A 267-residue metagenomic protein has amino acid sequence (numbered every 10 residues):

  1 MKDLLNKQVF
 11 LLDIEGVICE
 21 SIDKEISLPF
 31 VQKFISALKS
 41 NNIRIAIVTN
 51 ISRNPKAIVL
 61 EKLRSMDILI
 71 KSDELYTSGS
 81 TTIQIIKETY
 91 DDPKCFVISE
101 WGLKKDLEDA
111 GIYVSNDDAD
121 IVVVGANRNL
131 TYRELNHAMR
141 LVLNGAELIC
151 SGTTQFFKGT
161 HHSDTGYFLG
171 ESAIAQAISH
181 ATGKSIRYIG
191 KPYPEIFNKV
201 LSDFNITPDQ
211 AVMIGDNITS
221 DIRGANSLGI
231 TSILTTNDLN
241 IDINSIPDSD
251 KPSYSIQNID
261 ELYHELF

Functional and structural regions predicted by a protein language model:
K2-K24, V31-K33, A37-N41, S52-D73 (+1 more regions): Asp-based, Mg2+/Mn2+-dependent phosphohydrolase catalytic module
T49: Conserved phosphate-coupling serine/threonine residues in phosphotransfer and NTP-handling enzymes
S78: Conserved CoA-thioester-binding segment of acyl-CoA-metabolizing enzymes
